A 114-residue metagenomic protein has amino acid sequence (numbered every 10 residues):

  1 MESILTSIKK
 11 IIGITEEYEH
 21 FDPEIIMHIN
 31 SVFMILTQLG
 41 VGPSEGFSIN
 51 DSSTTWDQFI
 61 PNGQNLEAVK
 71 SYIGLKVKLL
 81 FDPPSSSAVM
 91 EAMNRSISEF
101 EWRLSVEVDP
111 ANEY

Functional and structural regions predicted by a protein language model:
M1-N65, S98-Y114: Conserved short "hinge" loops at termini or chain/domain junctions
S71-D82: Short, hydrophobic/amphipathic alpha-helical patches that form generic packing surfaces within helical domains
A92: Short, well-ordered beta-to-alpha junction loops that form the rim of enzyme active sites and present histidine/acidic
